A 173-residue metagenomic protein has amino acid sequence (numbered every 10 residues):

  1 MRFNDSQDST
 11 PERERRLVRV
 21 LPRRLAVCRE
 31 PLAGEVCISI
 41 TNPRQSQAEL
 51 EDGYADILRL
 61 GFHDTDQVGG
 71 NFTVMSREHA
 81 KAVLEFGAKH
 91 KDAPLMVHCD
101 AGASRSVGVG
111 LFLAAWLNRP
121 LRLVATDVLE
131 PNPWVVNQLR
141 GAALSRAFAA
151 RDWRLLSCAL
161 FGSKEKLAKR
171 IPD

Functional and structural regions predicted by a protein language model:
M1-E14, F161, K166-D173: Short, low-complexity, intrinsically disordered N-terminal peptides in bacterial proteins
R2-L60: Glycine-rich, flexible N-terminal cofactor/catalytic loop recognition
L32, E78, A82, S104-G108: Short, well-structured alpha-helical interface segments that form or flank functional binding sites
S46-Q47, V68, S104-G108: Short catalytic/ligand-binding loop motif for oxyanion handling, primarily in non-cytosolic enzymes, centered on
E51-Y54, G110-A114: Short, glycine/charged-enriched secondary-structure capping and boundary segments
L58-M96, L129: Helix-loop module immediately N-terminal to the HCX5R catalytic loop in PTP-like cysteine phosphatase domains
A88-P94, L111-D173: PTP/DSP superfamily signal
L95-F112: A phosphate-binding catalytic loop at a beta-strand-loop-alpha-helix junction that coordinates phosphoryl groups
